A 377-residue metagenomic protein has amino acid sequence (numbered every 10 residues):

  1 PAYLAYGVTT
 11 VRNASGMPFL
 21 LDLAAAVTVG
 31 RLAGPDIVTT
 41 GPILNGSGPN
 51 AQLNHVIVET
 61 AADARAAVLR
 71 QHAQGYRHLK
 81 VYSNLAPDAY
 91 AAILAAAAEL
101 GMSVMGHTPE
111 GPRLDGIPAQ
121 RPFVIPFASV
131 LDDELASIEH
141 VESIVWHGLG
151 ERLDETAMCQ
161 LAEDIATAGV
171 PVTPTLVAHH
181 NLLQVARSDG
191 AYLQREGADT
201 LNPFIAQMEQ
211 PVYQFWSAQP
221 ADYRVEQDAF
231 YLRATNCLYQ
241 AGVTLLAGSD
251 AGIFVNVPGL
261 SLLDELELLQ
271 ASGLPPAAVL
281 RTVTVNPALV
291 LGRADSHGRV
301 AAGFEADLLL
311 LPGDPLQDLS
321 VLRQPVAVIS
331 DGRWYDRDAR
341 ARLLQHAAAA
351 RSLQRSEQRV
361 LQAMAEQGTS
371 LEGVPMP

Functional and structural regions predicted by a protein language model:
P1-I117, P122, D133-L135, E139-S143 (+2 more regions): Divalent-metal coordination cores built from histidine and acidic residues
G7, I37, G75, A97 (+9 more regions): Divalent metal-coordination and catalytic microenvironments
V68, L94, F127, A162 (+4 more regions): Generic hydrophobic/aromatic pocket-lining and core-packing "Φ" positions
Q71-L85, A136, V141-S272, A347 (+3 more regions): Active-site neighborhoods of metal-dependent hydrolases
F123-S129: Catalytic cores of alpha/beta
V257, P275-L280, L289-P325: Acidic, glycine-enriched loop/beta-strand segments at the rims of small-molecule binding/catalytic pockets
V328: Short aromatic-centered micro-motifs
